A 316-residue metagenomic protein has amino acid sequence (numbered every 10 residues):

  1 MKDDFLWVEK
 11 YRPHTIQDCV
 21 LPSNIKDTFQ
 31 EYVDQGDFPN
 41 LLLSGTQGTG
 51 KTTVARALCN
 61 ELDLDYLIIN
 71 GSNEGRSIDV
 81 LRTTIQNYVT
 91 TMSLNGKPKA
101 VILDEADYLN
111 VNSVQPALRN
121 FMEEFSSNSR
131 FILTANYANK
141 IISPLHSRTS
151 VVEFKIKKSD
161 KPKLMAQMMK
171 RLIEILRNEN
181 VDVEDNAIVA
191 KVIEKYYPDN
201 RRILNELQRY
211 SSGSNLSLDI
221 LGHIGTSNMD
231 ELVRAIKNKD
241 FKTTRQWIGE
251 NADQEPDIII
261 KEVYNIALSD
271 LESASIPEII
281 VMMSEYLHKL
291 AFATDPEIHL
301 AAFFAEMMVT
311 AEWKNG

Functional and structural regions predicted by a protein language model:
M1-K158, K191, Q208, L287 (+1 more regions): P-loop/Walker A NTP-binding region and its immediately flanking N-terminal helices in P-loop NTPase folds
E9-I16, L67, E153-K157, L176 (+5 more regions): Short hinge/gating elements
K10, A166, N186, G222-D230 (+4 more regions): Amphipathic alpha-helical repeat elements characteristic of tetratricopeptide repeat
V101, A190-K195, R201-G213, V233 (+2 more regions): C-terminal helical "lid" of AAA+/P-loop NTPase domains
I142-E179, N186-A190, N205: Conserved AAA+ ATPase core "coupling" helix
V183-N186, K195-Q208, P256-I258, E297-I298: The conserved phosphate-sensing helix
V189, L204-R234, E278-I280: Conserved C-terminal helix/linker of AAA+ ATPases
L232-G316: Helix-rich C-terminal "collar"/helical-bundle subdomain used as an assembly and partner-interaction module in RFC-like
